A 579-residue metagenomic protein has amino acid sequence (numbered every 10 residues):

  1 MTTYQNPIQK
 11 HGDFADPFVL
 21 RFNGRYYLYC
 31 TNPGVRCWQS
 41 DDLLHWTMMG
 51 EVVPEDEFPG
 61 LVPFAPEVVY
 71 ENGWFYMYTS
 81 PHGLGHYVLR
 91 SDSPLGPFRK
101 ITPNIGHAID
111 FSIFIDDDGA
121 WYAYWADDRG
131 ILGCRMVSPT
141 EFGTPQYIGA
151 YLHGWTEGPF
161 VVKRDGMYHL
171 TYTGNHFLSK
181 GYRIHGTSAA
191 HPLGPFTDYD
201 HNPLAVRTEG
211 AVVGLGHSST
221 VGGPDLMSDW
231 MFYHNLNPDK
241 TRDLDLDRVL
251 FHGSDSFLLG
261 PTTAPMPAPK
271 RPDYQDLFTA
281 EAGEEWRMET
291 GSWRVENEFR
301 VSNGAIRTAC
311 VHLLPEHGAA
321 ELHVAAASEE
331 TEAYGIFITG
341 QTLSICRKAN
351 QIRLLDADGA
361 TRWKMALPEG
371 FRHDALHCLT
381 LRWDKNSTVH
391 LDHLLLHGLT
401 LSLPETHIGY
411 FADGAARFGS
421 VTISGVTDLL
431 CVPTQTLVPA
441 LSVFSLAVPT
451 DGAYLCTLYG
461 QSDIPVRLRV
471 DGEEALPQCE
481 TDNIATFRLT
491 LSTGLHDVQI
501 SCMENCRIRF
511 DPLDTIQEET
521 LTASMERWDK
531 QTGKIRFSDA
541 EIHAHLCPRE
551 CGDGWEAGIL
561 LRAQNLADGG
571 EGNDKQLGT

Functional and structural regions predicted by a protein language model:
M1-G158, K163-A211, P224-G291, T342 (+7 more regions): Beta-rich carbohydrate-recognition and catalytic domains
H169, H217, H234, H377 (+1 more regions): Histidine-centered active-site/metal-ligand motif
A205-E209, H217-S218, C378: Short, glycine/charged-rich beta-strand-loop motifs at protein surfaces that mediate ligand recognition and catalysis
G214-G216, R242, L376: Short, surface-exposed coil-to-beta transition loops
T220-G222: Catalytic nucleophile loop of clan PA
S254-T579: Extracellular glycan-recognition regions
